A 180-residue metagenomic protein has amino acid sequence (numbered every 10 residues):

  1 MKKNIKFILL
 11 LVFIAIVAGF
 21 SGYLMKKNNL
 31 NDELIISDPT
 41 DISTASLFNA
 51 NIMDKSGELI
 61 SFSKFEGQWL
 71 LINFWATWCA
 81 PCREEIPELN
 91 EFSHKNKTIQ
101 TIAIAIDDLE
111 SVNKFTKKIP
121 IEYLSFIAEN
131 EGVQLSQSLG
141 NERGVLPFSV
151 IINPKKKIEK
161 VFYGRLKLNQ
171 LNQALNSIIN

Functional and structural regions predicted by a protein language model:
M1-N49: N-terminal targeting signals for export/organelle localization
L47-F48, L70, L146-P147: Short loop/turn microsegments at loop-to-beta-strand junctions
K55, F65, P154: Short, ordered coil/turn segments that flank beta-strands lining enzyme active or ligand-binding pockets
I60-A80: Short active-site neighborhood of thiol/selenol oxidoreductases, capturing the structured segment around
F65-Q68, T98, I121-E122, G144: Active-site acidic short loop of glycosyltransferases
T77-E84, F148: C-type cytochrome heme c attachment motif
R83-P120, N130-Q137: Structural microenvironment flanking redox-active thiols in thiol-disulfide oxidoreductases
K118-I121, A128-N176: Thiol/disulfide oxidoreductase modules built on the thioredoxin-like
